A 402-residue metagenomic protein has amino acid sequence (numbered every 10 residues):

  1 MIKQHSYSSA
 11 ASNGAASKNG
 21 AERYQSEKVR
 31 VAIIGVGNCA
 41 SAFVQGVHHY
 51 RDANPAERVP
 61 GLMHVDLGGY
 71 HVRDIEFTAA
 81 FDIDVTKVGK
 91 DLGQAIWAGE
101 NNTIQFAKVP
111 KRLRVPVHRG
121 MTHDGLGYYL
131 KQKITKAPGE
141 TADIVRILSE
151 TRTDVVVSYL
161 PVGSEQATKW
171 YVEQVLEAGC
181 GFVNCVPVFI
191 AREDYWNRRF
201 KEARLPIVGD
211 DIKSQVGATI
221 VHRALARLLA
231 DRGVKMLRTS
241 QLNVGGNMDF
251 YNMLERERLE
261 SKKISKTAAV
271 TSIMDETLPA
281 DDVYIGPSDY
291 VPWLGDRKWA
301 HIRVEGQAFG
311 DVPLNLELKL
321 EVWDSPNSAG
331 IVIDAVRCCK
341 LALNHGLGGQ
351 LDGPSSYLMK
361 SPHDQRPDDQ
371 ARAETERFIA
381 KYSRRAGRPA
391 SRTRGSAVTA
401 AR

Functional and structural regions predicted by a protein language model:
I2-E173, L259-I264, F309: N-terminal glycine-/serine-/threonine-rich beta1-alpha1-beta2 phosphate-ribose binding loop of Rossmann-like
K3-H5, A10, H64, A300-R402: C-terminal active-site/capping subdomain that shapes the small-molecule cofactor and substrate pocket of enzyme
I34, K87, Q94, A98-N101 (+2 more regions): Active-site-lining helix/loop region of Rossmann-like oxidoreductase modules
G35-S41, L160-Q166, V186-R192, K213-T219 (+1 more regions): Gly/Ser/Thr-rich loops at beta-strand to alpha-helix junctions that form or flank small-molecule/cofactor-binding
T153, G179-C180, L205, V234: Short glycine/serine/threonine/alanine-rich loop segments
V156-S158, F182-C185, V208-D211, R238-T239: Short catalytic-loop micro-motif centered on adjacent basic/acidic residues
V162-E177, C185-P206: Rossmann-fold NAD(P)-binding glycine/threonine-rich loop
R199-I212, G233, L237: Rossmann-fold dehydrogenase core element
